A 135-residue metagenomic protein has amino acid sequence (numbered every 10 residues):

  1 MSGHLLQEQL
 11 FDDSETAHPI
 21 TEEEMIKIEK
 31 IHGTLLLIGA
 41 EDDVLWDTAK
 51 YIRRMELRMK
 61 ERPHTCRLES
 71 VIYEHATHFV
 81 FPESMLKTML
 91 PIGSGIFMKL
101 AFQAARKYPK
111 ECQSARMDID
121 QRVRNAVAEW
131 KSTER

Functional and structural regions predicted by a protein language model:
M1-I26: Mobile cap/lid helix-loop segments that gate and shape the active-site cleft of serine hydrolases
E15, P19-E22, G39-A40, E56-H75: Generic detector of contiguous secondary-structure segments
I20, K27, D43-D47, E111 (+1 more regions): Extracytoplasmic/periplasmic, Sec-exported soluble proteins
E24-K30, T133-R135: Surface-exposed acidic, glycine-flexible loop patches that form ligand/cofactor-binding and adhesion interfaces
I31-H32, L36-D43: Short beta-strand/loop motif that positions the catalytic acidic residue of the alpha/beta-hydrolase fold
G33, D47-E61, M85-L86: Short alpha-helix in the alpha/beta-hydrolase fold that links the catalytic acid
E41-W46, T77-V80: Acidic catalytic loop of the alpha/beta-hydrolase fold
R53, H64-R135: C-terminal catalytic histidine-bearing segment of alpha/beta-hydrolase fold enzymes
